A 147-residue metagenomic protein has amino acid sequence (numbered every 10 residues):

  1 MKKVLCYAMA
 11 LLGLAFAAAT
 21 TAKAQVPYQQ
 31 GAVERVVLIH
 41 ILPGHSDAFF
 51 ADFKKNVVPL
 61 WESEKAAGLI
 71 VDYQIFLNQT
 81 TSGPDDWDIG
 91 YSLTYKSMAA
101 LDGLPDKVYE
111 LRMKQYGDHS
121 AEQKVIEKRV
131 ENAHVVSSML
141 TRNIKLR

Functional and structural regions predicted by a protein language model:
M1-V4, A19: Positively charged n-region of N-terminal signal peptides that target proteins for export
Y7-A17: Bacterial N-terminal signal peptides
F16-A24: Sec/Tat signal peptide C-region and signal peptidase I cleavage site
A24-A48: Immediate post-signal-peptide N-terminus of mature secreted/exported proteins
Y28, P59, S63-V71, D86 (+1 more regions): An amphipathic, aromatic/His-enriched active-site/gating alpha helix that lines ligand/cofactor pockets
V36, G44, A48, D52 (+3 more regions): Extracytoplasmic/secreted proteins, especially bacterial periplasmic and envelope-associated proteins
F76-T80: A cross-kingdom feature marking solvent-exposed beta-strand/loop segments within repeated, beta-rich binding/scaffold
L146-R147: Short, solvent-exposed mixed-charge patches
